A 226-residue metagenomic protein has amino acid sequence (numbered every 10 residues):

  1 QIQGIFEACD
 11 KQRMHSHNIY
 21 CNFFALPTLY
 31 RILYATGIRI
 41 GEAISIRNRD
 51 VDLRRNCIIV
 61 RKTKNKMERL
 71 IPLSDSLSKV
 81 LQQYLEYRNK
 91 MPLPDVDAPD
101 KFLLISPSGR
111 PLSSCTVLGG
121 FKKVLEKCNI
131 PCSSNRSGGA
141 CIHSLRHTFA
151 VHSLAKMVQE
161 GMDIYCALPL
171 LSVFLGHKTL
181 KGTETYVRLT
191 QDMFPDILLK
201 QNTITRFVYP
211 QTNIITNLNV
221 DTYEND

Functional and structural regions predicted by a protein language model:
Q1-D226: Conserved catalytic core of the tyrosine transesterase superfamily
